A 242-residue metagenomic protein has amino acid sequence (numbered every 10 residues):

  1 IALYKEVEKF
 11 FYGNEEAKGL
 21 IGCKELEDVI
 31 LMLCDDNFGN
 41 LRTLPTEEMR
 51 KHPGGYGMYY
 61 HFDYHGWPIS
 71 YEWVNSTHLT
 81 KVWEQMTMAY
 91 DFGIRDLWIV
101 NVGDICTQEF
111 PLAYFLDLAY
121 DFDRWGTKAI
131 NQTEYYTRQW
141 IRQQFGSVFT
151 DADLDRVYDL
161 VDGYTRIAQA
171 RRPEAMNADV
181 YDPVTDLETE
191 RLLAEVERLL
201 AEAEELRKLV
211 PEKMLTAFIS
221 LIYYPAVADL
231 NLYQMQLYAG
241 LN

Functional and structural regions predicted by a protein language model:
I1-P53, L187-F218, I222: Gly/Pro-rich turn-and-neighbor structural signature
L3-E8, C34-D36, H61-D63, I94 (+2 more regions): An acidic- and aromatic-residue-enriched active-site/binding cleft used to recognize and process polar
D28-I30, G55-G57, I94-W98, D104 (+1 more regions): Beta-sheet entry/capping signal
R42-P45, P68-Y71, Q108-F110: Short, solvent-exposed loop/turn and secondary-structure capping segments
T43, S70-T80, T127-N131, Y223: Alpha-helix capping and helix-loop boundary segments enriched in small/acidic/polar residues
H52-T77: Active-site clefts of carbohydrate-active enzymes
H78-T165, A239: Substrate-binding cleft of secreted/luminal carbohydrate-active enzymes
Y135-N242: Catalytic domains of carbohydrate-active enzymes that cleave complex glycans
